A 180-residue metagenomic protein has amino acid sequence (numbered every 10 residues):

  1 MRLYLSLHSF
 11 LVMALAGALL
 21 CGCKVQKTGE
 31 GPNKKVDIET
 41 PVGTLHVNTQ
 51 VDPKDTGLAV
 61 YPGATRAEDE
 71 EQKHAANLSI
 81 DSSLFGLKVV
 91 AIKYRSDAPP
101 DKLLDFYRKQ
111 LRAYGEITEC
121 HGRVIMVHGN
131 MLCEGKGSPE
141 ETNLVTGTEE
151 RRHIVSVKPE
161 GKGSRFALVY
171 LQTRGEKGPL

Functional and structural regions predicted by a protein language model:
M1-C21: Sec-dependent bacterial lipoprotein signal peptides
Y4-S6, C23-L180: An acidic-aromatic pocket/loop used at catalytic or ligand-binding sites
